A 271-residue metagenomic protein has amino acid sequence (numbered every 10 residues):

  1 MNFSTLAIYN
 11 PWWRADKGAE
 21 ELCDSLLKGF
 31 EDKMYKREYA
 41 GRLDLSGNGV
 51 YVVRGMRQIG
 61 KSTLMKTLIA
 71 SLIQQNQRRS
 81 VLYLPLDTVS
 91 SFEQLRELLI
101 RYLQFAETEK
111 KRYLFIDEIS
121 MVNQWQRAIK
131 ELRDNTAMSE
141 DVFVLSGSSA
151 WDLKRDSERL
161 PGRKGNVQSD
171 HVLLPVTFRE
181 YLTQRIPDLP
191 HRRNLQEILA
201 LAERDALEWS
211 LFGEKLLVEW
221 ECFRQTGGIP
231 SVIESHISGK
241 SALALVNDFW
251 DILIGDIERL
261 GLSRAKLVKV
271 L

Functional and structural regions predicted by a protein language model:
M1-L43: N-terminal pre-Walker A segment at the start of P-loop NTPase domains
N2-K17, I186-L271: Interdomain hinge/linker elements that couple catalytic modules in large macromolecular machines
K61: Conserved lysine of the Walker
L64, L68: Hydrophobic positions on the alpha1 helix immediately C-terminal to the Walker A/P-loop
R79-E109: Short glycine-rich substrate-engagement loop in P-loop NTPases that contacts/grips substrate
E107-I129: Conserved P-loop NTPase "ATPase switch" module shared by AAA+ and STAND
N135-R159: Sensor-1/coupling segment of RecA-like P-loop NTPase cores
W151-Q168, L182-P187: Short regulatory helix/loop adjacent to the ATP-binding pocket of P-loop NTPases
